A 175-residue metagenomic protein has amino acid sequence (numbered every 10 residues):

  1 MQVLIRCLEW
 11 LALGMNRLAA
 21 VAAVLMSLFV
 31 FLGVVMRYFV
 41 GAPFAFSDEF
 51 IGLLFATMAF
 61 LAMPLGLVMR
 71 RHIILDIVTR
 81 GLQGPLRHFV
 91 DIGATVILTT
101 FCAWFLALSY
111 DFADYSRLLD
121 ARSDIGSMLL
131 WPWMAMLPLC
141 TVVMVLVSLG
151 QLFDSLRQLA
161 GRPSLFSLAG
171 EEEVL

Functional and structural regions predicted by a protein language model:
M1-L175: Alpha-helical transmembrane segments and membrane-interface helix-loop junctions in multi-pass membrane proteins
